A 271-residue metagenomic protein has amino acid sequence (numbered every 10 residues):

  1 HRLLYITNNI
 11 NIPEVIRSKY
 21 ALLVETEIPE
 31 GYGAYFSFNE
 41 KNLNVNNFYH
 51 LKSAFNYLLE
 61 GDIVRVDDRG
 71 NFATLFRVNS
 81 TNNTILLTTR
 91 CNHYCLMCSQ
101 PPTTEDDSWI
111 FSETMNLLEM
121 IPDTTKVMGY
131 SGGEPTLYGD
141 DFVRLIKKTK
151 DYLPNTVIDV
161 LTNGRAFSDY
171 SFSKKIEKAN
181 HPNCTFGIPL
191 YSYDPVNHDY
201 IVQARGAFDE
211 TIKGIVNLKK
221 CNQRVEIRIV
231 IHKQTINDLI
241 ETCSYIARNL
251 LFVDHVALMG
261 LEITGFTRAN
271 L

Functional and structural regions predicted by a protein language model:
H1-T81: Flexible, acidic/Gly-rich N-terminal and inter-domain linker regions that tether and position cofactor-handling modules
F76-F111: Canonical Radical SAM [4Fe-4S] cluster-binding loop centered on the CxxxCxxC motif and its immediate flanking residues
C91, F186-L190: Conserved phosphate-donor/acceptor-positioning beta-strand/loop module used by diverse small-molecule
P102-N116, P135-A179, L190-P195, A204-E210 (+1 more regions): Canonical radical SAM enzyme core domain
L117-L137: Short Fe-S-cluster ligation motifs
I121-T125, L153, A179-N180, N222 (+1 more regions): A structural signal for short coil/turn segments at secondary-structure junctions
M128, N183-F186, D209-N270: Conserved C-terminal portion of the radical SAM core fold that forms the substrate/S-adenosylmethionine-binding
D194-I201, T264-N270: A short acidic, helix-capping loop that chelates divalent metal ions and anchors anionic groups
